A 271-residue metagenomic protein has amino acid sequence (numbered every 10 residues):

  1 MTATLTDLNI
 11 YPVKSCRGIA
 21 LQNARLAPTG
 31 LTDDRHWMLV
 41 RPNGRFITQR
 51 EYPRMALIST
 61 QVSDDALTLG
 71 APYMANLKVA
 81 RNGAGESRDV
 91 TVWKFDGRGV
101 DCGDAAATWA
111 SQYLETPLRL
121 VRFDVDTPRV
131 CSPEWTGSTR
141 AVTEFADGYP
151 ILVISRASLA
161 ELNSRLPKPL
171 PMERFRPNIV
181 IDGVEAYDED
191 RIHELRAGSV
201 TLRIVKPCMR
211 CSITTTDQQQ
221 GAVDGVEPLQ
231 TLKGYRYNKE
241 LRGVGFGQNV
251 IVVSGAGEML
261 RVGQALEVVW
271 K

Functional and structural regions predicted by a protein language model:
M1-K271: Metal-cofactor-dependent catalytic cores
